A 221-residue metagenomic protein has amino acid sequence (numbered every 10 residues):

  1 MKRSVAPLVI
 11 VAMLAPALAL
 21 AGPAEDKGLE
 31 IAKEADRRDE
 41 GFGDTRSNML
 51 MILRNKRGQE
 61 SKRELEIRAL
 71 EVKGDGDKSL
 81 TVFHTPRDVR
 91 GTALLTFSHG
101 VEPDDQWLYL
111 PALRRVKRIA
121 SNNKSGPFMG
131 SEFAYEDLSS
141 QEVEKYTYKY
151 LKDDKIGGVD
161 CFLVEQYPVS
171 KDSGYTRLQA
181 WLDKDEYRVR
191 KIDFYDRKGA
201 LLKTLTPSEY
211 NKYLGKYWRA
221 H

Functional and structural regions predicted by a protein language model:
M1-S4: Positively charged n-region of N-terminal signal peptides that target proteins for export
P7-A17: Bacterial N-terminal signal peptides
A12, M49-M51, I67, T81 (+4 more regions): Preference for bulky hydrophobic residues occupying beta-strand positions in well-ordered beta-sheet regions
A15, G41, E142-E144: Short, structurally constrained coil/turn elements that cap an alpha-helix or connect an alpha-helix to the following
L20-D26, E144-D153, L202, W218: Long, terminal "pre-/pro-" and other extracytoplasmic accessory regions that lie outside the mature folded/catalytic
G22, K27-A112: N-terminal mature ectodomain segment of secretory-pathway/periplasmic proteins
K33, H84, L95-F97, D105-Y109 (+3 more regions): Gly/Pro-enriched, hydrophobic low-complexity segments that function as extracytoplasmic propeptides/linkers
I67-L70, K149-K155, S208-Y210: Short amphipathic beta-strand and strand-loop transition segments with alternating hydrophobic
